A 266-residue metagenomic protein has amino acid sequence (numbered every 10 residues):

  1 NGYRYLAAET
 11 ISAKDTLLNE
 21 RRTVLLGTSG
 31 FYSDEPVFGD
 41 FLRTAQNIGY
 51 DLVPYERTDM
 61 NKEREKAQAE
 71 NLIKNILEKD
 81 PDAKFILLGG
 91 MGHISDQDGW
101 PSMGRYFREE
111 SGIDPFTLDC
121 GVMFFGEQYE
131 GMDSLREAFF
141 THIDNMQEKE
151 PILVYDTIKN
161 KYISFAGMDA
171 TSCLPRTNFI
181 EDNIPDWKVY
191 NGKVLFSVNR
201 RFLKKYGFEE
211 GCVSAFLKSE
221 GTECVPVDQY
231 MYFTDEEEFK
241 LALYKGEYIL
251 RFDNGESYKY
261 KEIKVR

Functional and structural regions predicted by a protein language model:
N1-R266: Compositional signal for N-terminal targeting/processing segments
